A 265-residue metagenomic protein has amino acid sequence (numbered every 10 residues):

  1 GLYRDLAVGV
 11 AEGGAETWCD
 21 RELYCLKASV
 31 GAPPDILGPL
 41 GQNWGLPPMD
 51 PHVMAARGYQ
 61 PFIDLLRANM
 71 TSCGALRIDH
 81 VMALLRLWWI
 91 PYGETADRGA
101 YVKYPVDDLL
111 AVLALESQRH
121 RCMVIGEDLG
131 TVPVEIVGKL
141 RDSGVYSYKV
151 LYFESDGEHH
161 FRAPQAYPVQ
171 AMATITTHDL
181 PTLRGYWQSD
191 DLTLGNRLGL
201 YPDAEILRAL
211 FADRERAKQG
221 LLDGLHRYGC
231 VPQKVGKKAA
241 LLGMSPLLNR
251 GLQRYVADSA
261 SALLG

Functional and structural regions predicted by a protein language model:
G1-L6: Conserved, well-ordered alpha-helix/loop/beta-strand core segments that scaffold catalytic motifs
G9-S261: Alpha-amylase-like alpha-glycosidases and glucanotransferases acting on alpha-linked glucans and related
G265: Segments forming glycine/polar-rich beta-alpha architectures that bind adenosine-containing cofactors
